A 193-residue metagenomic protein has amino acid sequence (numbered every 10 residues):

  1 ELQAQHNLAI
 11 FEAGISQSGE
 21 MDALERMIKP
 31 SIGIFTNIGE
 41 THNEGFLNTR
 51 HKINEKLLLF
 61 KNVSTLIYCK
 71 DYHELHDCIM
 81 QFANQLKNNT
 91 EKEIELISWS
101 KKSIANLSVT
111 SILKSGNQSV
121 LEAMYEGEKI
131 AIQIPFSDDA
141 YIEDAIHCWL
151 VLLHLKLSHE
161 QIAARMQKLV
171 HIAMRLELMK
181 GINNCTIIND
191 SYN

Functional and structural regions predicted by a protein language model:
E1-Q3: Conserved substrate/cofactor phosphate-moiety recognition/catalytic segment in nucleotide-dependent phosphotransferases
Q5-H6, V63: Short, high-confidence coil segments that cap the C-terminus of an alpha-helix and link into the following beta-strand
H6-S18, I187-N193: Switch II (G3) loop of P-loop NTPases
S16-I28: Switch II of P-loop NTPase G domains
I32-T186: Acidic, Mg2+-coordinating active-site environments of NTP-dependent enzymes
